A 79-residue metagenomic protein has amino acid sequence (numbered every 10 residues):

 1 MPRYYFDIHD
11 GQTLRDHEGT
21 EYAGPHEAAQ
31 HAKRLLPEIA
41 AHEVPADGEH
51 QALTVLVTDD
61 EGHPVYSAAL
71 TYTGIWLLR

Functional and structural regions predicted by a protein language model:
M1-D16: Short aromatic-glycine-(Arg/Gly/Cys) micro-motifs in beta-strand/loop hairpins
Q12, T20, H42: Flexible, active-site-adjacent loop/turn segments at secondary-structure boundaries
H17-E21, S67-A69: Well-ordered beta-strand positions in beta-sheet-rich domains
T20-A23, D59: Long, contiguous binding/interaction regions
P25-R34, T73-R79: Short, surface-exposed linear segments at secondary-structure transitions and domain or protein termini
L35-V44: Short arginine-rich
V44-R79: C-terminal structural segments of small proteins and small subunits
